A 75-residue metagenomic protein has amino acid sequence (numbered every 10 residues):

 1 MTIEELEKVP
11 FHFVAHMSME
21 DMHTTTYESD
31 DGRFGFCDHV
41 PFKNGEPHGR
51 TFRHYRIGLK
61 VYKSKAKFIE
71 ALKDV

Functional and structural regions predicted by a protein language model:
M1-H12: Amphipathic alpha-helical segments
H12-A66: Acidic, low-complexity, intrinsically disordered interaction modules
S64-V75: A short, charged, amphipathic alpha-helix used as a generic interaction element across diverse proteins
